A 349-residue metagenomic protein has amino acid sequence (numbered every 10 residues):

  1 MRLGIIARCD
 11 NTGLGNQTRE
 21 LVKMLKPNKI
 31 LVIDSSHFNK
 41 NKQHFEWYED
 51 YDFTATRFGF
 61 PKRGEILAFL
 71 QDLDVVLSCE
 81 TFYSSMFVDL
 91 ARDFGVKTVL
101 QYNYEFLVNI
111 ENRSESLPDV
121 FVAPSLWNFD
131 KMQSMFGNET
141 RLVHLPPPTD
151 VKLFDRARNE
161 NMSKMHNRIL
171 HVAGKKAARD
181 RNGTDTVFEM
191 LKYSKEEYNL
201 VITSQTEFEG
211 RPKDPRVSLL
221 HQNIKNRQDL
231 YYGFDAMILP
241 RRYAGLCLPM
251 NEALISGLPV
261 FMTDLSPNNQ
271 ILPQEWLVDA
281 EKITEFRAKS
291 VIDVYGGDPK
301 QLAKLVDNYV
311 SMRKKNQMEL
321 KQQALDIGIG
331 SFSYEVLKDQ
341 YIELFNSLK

Functional and structural regions predicted by a protein language model:
G4, N41-M132: Extended catalytic core of nucleotide-activated donor transferases of GT-like folds
I5-R19, K176-N182: A short, glycine/small-residue-rich beta-strand->loop->alpha-helix junction that serves as a flexible
L70, D229-F234: Short alpha-helical donor nucleotide-sugar binding micro-motif in glycosyltransferases
D119-R156: Donor nucleotide-sugar binding/catalytic pocket of nucleotide-sugar-dependent glycosyltransferases
V151-L153, M162-D214, L220-I224: Conserved catalytic-core segment of nucleotide-activated headgroup transferases in glycan assembly
R242: Aromatic "clamp/platform" in nucleotide-sugar-dependent glycosyltransferases that forms part of the donor/acceptor
P259-M262, N269, W276: Short hydrophobic beta-strand element within catalytic cores of glycosyltransferases and related nucleotide-activated
G296-Q301, S311-N346: A charged, aromatic-enriched C-terminal amphipathic alpha-helix characteristic of glycosyltransferases across folds
